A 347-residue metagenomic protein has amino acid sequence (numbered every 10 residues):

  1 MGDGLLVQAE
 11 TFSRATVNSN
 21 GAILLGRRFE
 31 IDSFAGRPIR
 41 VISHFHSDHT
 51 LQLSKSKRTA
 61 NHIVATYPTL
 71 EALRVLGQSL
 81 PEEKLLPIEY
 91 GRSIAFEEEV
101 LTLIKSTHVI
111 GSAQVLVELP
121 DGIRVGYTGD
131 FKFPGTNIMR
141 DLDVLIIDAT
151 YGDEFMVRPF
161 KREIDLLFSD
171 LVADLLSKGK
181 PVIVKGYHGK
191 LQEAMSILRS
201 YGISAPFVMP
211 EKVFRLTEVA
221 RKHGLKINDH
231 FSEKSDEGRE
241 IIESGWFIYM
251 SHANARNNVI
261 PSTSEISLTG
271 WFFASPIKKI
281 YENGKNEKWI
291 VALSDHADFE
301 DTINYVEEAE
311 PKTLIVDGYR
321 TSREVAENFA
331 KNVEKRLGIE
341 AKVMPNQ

Functional and structural regions predicted by a protein language model:
M1, L6, I138, M156-E233 (+2 more regions): Binuclear metal-ion centers of metallo-dependent hydrolases, dominated by the metallo-beta-lactamase
G2-A35, I39, F45-G179, I183-K185 (+2 more regions): His/Asp/Glu-rich metal-coordinating catalytic cores of metallo-dependent phosphodiesterases/hydrolases acting on
G2-G4, Q8-E10, E233-Q347: C-terminal regulatory/interaction regions
S13-S33, K132-F133, K222-N257: A short, well-structured beta->alpha microelement
R37-P38, N61, G122-I123, K178-K180 (+4 more regions): Short coil/turn segments at beta-strand junctions that form active-site/ligand-binding loops
T50, S112, P134-T136, L191-M195 (+3 more regions): Short, well-ordered alpha-helical microsegments
Q52-R58, L76, E193-L198, N304-Y305 (+1 more regions): A short acidic, amphipathic alpha-helical/loop segment
I104-V117, F131, T136, V144-T150 (+4 more regions): Active-site-proximal loop/helix segment associated with metal-binding centers of metalloenzymes
